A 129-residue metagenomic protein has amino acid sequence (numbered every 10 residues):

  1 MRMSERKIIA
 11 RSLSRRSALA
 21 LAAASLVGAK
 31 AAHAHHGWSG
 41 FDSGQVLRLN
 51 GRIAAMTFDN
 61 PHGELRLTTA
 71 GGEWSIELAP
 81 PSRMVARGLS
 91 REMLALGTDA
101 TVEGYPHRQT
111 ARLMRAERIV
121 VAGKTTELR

Functional and structural regions predicted by a protein language model:
M1-L13, S17-G28: N-terminal secretory signal peptides
A32-Q45: Short boundary/loop segments of OB/S1/cold-shock single-stranded nucleic-acid-binding domains
V46-D59: Structural detector for short beta-strands of small beta-barrel domains
N60-L67: Short aromatic-glycine-enriched beta-strand elements
G72-P80: A short macromolecule-binding patch
A86-T101: Short nucleic-acid-contacting surface segments enriched for D/E, G, S/T with interspersed K/R
Y105-P106: Short, surface-exposed secondary-structure boundary micro-motifs
Q109-L128: OB-fold/S1-family single-stranded nucleic acid-binding modules
